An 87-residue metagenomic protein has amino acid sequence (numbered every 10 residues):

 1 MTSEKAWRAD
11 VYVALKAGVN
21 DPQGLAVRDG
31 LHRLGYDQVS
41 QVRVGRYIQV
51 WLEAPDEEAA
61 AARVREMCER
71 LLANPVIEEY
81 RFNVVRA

Functional and structural regions predicted by a protein language model:
M1-A87: Long, contiguous binding/interaction regions
